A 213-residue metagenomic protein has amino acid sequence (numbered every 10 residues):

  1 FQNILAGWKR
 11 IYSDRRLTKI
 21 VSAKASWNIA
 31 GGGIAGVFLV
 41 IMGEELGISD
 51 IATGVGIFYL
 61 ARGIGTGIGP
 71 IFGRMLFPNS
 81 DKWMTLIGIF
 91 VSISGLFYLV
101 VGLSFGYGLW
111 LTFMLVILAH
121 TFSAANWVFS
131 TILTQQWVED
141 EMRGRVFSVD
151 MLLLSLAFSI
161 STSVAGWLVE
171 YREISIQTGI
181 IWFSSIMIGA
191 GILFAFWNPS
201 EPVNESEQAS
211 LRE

Functional and structural regions predicted by a protein language model:
F1-S22, R212-E213: Juxtamembrane intracellular "pre-TM" segments in multi-pass secondary transporters
L5, G32, G43-E213: C-terminal transmembrane bundle of multi-pass solute transporters/carriers
Y12-G33, I117-T121: Pair of pore-lining "gating" transmembrane helices in MFS-fold secondary transporters
A35-L39: Extracytoplasmic
